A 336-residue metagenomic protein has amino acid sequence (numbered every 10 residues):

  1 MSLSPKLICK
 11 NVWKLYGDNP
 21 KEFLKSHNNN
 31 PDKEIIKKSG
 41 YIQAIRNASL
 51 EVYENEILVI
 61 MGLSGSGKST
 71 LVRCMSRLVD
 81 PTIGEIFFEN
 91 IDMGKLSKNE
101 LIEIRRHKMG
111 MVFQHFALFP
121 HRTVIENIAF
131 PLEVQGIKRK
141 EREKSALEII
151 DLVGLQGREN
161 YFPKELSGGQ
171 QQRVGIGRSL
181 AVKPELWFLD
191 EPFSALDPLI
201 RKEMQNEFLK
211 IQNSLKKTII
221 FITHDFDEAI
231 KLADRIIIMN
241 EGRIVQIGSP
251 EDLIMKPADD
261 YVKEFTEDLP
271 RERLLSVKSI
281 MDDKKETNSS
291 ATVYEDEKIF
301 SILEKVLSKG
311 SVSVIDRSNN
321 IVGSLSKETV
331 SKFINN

Functional and structural regions predicted by a protein language model:
S26-E34, E89-D92, E133, K140-G157: Conserved ABC ATPase "signature" region
S76: Helix-to-loop junction immediately C-terminal to a conserved catalytic motif
R122-A129: Short coil-to-helix segment of the ABC ATPase nucleotide-binding domain corresponding to the Q-loop/switch region
F162-L166, Q170: Conserved ABC ATPase signature
A181-E185: A short, proline-enriched helix->beta-strand linker immediately N-terminal to the Walker B motif in ABC-type P-loop
I247-G248, K256, S324: ABC ATPase "signature
N288-N320, L325-N336: The conserved cystathionine-beta-synthase
